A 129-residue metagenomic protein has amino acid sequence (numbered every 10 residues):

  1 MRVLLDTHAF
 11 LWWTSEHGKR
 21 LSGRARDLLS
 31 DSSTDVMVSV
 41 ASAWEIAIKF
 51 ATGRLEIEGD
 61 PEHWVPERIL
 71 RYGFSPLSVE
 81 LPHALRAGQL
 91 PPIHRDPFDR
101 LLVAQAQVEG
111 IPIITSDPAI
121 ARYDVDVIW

Functional and structural regions predicted by a protein language model:
M1-V38, T52-E67, E109, P118-R122: Short, well-structured N-terminal submotif of metal-dependent ribonuclease cores
A9, S42-A43, H83, L102 (+1 more regions): Alpha-helix capping/helix-boundary segments
E16-H17, K49, L90, D126: Residue-level signal for well-ordered alpha-helical positions
I46: Phosphate/NTP-binding elements of NTP-utilizing enzymes
R54-S116, I128: Active-site neighborhoods of divalent-metal-dependent phosphate/nucleic-acid chemistry enzymes
Y123-W129: Acidic, glycine-centered active-site loop in nucleotide-sugar glycosyltransferases
